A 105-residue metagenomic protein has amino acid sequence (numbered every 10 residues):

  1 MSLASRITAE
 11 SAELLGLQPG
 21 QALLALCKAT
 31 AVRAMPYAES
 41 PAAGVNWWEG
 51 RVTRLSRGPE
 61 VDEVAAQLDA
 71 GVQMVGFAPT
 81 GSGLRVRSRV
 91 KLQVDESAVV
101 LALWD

Functional and structural regions predicted by a protein language model:
M1-A4, E63-M74: OB-fold (S1/OB) nucleic-acid-binding surfaces
S2-E60, T80-D105: Glycine/charge-rich catalytic "coupling/switch" loops of P-loop NTPases
M74-T80: A conserved acidic, glycine/proline-rich C-terminal tail/linker
